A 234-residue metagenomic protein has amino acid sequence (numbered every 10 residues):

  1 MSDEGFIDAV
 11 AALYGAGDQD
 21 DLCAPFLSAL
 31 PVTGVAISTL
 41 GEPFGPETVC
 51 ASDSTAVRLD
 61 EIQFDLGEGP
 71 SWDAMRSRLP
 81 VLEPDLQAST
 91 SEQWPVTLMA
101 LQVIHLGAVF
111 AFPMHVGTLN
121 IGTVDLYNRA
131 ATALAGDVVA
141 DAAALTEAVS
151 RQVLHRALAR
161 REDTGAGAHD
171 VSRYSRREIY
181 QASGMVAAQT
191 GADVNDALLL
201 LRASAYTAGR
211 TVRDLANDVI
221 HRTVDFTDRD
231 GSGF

Functional and structural regions predicted by a protein language model:
M1-L66, L198, N217-F234: Intrinsically disordered, low-complexity terminal regulatory regions
G34, L98, A111, T123: Short hydrophobic/aromatic beta-strand element in the GNAT-like acyltransferase core that lines or flanks the acyl-donor
T39-L40, T48, A56-Q93, Q102-G107: Regulatory sensory and allosteric helical modules in signal-transduction proteins and certain transcription factors
L86, T123-T132, D137: Short beta-strand-to-loop transition segments that serve as allosteric relay/switch motifs in sensory/regulatory domains
A108-H115: Short hydrophobic beta-strand micro-motif common in sensory/regulatory domains
L134-Q152: Amphipathic alpha-helical "output/dimerization" segments
H155-F234: Signal-transducing coiled-coil/dimerization helices and immediately adjacent hinge/linker segments that couple sensory
